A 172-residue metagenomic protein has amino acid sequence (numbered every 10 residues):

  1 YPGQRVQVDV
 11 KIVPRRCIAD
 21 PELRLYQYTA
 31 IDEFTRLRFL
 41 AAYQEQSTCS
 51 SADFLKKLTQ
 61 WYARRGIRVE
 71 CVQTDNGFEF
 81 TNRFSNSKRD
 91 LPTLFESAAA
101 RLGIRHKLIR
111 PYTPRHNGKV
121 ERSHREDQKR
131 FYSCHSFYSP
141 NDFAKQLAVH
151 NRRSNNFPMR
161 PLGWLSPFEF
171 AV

Functional and structural regions predicted by a protein language model:
Y1-I31, L37, D53, R64: Mobile-element integrase/transposase regions, centering on the N-terminal DNA-binding/Zn-coordinating module
Q4, L102-I104, T113, R125-V172: C-terminal domain-tail junction helix/linker
D9, A30, R36, L55 (+9 more regions): Mobile genetic element proteins and their domesticated derivatives, centered on retroelements and DNA transposons
L23, A41-C71: Active-site beta-loop-alpha junctions of metal-dependent nucleic acid enzymes, especially the RNase H-like/DDE
L37-A41, K107-I109, S133: Short small-residue beta-strand/loop micro-motif enriched in glycine and branched aliphatics
L58, L94-F95, H150: Residues within well-ordered alpha-helices
R65-S87, R110-Y112, W164-F168: Acidic/histidine-rich, metal-coordinating catalytic segments
Q73-N76, K88-G118, H135-Y138: RNase H-like polynucleotidyl transferase catalytic core
